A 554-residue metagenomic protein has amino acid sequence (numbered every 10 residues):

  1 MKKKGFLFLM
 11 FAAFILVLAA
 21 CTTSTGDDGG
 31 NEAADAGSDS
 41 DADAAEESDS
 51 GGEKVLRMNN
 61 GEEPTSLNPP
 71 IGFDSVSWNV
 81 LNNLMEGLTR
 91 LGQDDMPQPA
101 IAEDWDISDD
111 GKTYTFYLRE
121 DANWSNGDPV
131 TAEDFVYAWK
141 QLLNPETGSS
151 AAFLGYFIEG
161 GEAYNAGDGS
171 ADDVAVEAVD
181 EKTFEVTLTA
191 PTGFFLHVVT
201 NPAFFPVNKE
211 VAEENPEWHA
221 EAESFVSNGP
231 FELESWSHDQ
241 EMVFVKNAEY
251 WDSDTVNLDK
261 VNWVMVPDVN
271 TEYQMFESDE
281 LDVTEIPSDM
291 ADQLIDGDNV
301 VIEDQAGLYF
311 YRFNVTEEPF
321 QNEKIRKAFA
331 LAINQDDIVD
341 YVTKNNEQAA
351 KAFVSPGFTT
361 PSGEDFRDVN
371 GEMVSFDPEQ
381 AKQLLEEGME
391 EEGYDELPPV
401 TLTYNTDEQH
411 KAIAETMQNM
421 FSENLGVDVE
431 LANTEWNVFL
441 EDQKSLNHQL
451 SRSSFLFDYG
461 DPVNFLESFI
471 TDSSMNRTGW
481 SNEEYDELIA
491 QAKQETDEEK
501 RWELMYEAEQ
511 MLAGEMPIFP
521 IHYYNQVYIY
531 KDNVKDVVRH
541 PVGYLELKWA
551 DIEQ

Functional and structural regions predicted by a protein language model:
L18-A20: C-terminal motif of bacterial Sec signal peptides marking the signal peptidase cleavage site
N59-I107, V226, K548: N-terminal lobe/hinge region of extracytoplasmic solute-binding protein
E103-A151, E185, P319: Aromatic- and charge-enriched surface segment that lines or borders ligand/interaction sites
T131-A138, E181-T187, G229-P230, L258-K260 (+3 more regions): Alpha-helical secondary-structure segments
K182, L188-V256, K260: Gly/Pro-rich hinge or "lid" segments in bacterial periplasmic/extracellular proteins
A248-D292: Ligand-site clamp/hinge motif
I333-P361, Q409-Q418, L440-Q554: Detector for C-terminal structural segments
A349-G388, Q409-K411: Structural transition elements
